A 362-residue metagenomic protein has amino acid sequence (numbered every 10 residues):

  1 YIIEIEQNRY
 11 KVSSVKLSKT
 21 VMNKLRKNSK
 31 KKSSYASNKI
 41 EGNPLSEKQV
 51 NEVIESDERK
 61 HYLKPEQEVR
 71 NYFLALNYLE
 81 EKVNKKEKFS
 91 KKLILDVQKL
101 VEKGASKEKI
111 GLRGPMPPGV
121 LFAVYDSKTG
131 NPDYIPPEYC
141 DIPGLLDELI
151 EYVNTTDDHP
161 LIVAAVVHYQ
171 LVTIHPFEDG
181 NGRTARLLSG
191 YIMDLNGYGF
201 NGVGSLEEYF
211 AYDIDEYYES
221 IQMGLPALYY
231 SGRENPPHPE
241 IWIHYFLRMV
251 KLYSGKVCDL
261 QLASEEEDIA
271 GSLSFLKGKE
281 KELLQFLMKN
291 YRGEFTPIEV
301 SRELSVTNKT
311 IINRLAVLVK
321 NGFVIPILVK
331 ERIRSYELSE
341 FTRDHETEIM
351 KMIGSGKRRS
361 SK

Functional and structural regions predicted by a protein language model:
Y1-K362: FIC/Doc superfamily catalytic core
